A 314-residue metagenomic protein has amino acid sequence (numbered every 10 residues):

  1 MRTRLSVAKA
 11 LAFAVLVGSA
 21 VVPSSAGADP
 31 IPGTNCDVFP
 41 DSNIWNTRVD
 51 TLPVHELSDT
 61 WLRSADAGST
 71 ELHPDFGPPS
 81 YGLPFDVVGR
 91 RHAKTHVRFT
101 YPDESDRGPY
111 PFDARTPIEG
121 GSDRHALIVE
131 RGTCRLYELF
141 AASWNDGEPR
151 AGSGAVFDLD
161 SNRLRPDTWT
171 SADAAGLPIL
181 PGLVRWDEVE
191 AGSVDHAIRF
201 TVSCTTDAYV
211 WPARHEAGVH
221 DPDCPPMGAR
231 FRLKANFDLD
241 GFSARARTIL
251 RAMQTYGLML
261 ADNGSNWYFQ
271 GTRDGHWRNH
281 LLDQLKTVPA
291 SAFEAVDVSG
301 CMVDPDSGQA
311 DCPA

Functional and structural regions predicted by a protein language model:
R2-A28: Secretory targeting and sorting signals
D29-A314: Short, surface-exposed polybasic-aromatic patches that bind anionic ligands, especially phosphate groups
